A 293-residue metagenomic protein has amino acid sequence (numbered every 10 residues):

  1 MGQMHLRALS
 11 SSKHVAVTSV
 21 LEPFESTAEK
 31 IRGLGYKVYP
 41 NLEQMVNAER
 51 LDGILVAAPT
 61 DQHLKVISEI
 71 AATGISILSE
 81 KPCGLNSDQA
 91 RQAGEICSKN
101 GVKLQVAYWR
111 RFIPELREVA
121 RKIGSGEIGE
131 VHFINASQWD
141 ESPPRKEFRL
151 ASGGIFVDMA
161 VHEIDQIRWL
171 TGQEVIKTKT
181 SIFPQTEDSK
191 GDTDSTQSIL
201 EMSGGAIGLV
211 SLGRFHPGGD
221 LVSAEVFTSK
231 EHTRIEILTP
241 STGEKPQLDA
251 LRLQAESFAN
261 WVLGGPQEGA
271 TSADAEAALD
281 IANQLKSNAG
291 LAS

Functional and structural regions predicted by a protein language model:
M1-L34, A255, A259: N-terminal Rossmann-like dinucleotide-binding module
H5, P23, V38-I96: Beta-loop-alpha module in the N-terminal Rossmann-like domain of NAD(P)-dependent dehydrogenases, especially those
P40, S79, L104-V106, N135 (+1 more regions): Hydrophobic residues in well-ordered beta-strands that form the structural core
Q44, G53-A58, V102, S203 (+1 more regions): C-terminal helix-rich "cap/oligomerization" subdomain common to oxidoreductases
D61, G84-P143: A contiguous active-site-proximal alpha/beta segment in oxidoreductase catalytic domains
A107-P114, S142-V175, T193, Q254 (+1 more regions): Mid-domain beta-loop-alpha active-site segment that forms a flexible, acidic cofactor/metal-binding surface
A107-R111, I123-R145, M159-E163, E174-T186 (+1 more regions): NAD(P)-dependent dehydrogenases' Rossmann-like dinucleotide-binding region
D158, I164-P240, R252-P266: Contiguous beta-strand/loop segments that form the cofactor/metal-binding neighborhood of enzyme cores
